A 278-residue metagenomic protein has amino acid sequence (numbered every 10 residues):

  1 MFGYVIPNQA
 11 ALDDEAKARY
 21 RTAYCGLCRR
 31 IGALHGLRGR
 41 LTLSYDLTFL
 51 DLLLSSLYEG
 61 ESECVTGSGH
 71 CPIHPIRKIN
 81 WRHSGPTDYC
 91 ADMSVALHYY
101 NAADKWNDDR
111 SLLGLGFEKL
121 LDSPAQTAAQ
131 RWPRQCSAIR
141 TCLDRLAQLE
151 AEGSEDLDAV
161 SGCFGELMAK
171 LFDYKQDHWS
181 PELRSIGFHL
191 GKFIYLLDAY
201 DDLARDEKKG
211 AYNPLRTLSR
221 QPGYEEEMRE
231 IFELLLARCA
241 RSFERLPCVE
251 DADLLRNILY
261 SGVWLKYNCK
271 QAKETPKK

Functional and structural regions predicted by a protein language model:
M1-S185, K192, L196-E233, R241-D251 (+2 more regions): Acidic catalytic motifs of isoprenoid enzymes
L254-Y260: Short, electropositive alpha-helical surface patch
